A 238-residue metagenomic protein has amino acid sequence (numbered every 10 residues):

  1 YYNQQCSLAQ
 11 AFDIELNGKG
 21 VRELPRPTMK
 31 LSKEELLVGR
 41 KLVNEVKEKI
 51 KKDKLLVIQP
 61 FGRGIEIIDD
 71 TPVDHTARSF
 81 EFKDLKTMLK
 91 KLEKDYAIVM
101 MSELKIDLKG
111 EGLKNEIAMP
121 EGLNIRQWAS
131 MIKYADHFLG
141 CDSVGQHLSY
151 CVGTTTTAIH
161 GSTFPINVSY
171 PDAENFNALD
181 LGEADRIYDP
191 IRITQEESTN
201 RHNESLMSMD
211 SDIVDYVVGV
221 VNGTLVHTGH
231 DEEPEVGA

Functional and structural regions predicted by a protein language model:
Y1-A238: Catalytic machinery of carbohydrate-active enzymes, primarily nucleotide-sugar-dependent glycosyltransferases
